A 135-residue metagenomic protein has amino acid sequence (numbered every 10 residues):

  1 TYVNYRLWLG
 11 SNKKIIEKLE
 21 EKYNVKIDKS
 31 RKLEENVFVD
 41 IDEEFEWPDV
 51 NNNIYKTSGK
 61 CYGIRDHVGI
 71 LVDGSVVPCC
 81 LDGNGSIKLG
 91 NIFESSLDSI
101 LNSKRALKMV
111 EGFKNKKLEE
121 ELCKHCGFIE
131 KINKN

Functional and structural regions predicted by a protein language model:
T1-N115, I129-K134: Radical SAM enzyme [4Fe-4S]-AdoMet core and its adjacent flexible, acidic and glycine-rich loops/tails across
S58, E120-C123: Residues immediately within or flanking Cys/His clusters that coordinate Zn2+ in small zinc-binding modules
C126: Short Cys/His-rich metal-coordination motifs, predominantly Zn2+-binding knuckles/fingers
